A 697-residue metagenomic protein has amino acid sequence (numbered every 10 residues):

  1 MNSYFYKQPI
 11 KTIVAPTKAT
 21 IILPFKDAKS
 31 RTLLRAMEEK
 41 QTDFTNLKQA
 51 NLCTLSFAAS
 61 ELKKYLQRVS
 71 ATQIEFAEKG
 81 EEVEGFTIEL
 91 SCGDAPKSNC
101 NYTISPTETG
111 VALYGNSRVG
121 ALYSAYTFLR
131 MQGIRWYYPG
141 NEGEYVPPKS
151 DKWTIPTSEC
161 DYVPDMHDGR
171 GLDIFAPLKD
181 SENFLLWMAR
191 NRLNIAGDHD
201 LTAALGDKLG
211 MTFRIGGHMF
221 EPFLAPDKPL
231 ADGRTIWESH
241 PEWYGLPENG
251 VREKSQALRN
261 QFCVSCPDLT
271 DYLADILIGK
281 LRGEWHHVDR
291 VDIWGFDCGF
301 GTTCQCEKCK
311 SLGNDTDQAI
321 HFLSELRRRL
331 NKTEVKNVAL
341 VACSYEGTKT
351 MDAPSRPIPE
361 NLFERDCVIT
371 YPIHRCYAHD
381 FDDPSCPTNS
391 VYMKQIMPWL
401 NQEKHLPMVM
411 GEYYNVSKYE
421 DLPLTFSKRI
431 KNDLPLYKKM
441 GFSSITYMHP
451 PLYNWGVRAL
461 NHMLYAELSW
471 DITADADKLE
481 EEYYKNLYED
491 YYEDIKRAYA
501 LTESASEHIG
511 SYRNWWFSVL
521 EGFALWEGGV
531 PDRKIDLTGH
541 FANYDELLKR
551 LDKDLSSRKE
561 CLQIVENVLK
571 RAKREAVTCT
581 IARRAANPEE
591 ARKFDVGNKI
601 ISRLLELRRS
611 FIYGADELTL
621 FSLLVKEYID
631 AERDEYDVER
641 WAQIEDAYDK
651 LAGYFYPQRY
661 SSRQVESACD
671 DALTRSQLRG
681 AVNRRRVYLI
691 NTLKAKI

Functional and structural regions predicted by a protein language model:
M1-S105, V146-Y162: Acidic, contiguous N-terminal accessory segments
Q49, L55-E61, Y65-V69, K97-R290 (+3 more regions): Feature activates predominantly on carbohydrate-active enzymes
K79, G441, L468-I697: Catalytic domains of carbohydrate-active enzymes that cleave complex glycans
E82, G93-D94, F296-G301, Y345-D352 (+1 more regions): Short, internal active-site loops enriched in acidic
E82, S105-P106, P164-M166, W285 (+2 more regions): Extracellular/periplasmic catalytic domains that process cell-envelope and extracellular macromolecules
G279, E284, P387-E493, R497-A500 (+1 more regions): Structured mid-domain segments that build the active-site/substrate or prosthetic-cofactor binding neighborhood
L323-A353, P407-N415, Y447-M448: Aromatic-lined carbohydrate-recognition surfaces of secreted/lumenal glycan-active proteins
S344-H374, D421-F426, N454-H462, L607 (+1 more regions): Substrate-binding cleft/loops of secretory-pathway carbohydrate-active enzymes
